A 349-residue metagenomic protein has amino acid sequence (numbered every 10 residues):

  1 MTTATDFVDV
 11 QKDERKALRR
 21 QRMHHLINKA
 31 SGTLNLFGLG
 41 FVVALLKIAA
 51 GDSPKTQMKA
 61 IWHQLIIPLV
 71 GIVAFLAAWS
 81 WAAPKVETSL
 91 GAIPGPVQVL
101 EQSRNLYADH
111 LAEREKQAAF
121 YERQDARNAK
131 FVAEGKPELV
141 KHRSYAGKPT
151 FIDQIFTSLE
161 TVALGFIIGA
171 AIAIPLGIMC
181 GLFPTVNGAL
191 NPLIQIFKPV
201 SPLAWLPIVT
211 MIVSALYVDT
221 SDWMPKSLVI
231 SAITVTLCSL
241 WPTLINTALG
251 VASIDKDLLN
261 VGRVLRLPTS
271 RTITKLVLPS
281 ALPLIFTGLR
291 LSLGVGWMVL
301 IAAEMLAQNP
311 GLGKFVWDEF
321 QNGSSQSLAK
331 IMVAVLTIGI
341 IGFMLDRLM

Functional and structural regions predicted by a protein language model:
M1-V70, R347-M349: Transmembrane alpha-helical segments of polytopic membrane transport and secretion proteins
Q57, K85-F166: Periplasmic/extracellular loop-to-transmembrane helix junction in inner-membrane transport proteins
H63, I152-L164, N187, I194-F197 (+6 more regions): Alpha-helical membrane-interface segments at transmembrane helix boundaries
L164-I194: Transmembrane-helix boundary motif in ABC transporter permease subunits
G181, N191, Q195-P242, L249-G250: Generic hydrophobic transmembrane alpha-helix motif, especially the helices
I254-D257, V261-A281, Q321: Short helix-to-coil transition segments within interhelical loops that connect adjacent transmembrane helices
T269-A303, V333: Transmembrane alpha-helices
G313-M349: Hydrophobic alpha-helical transmembrane segments of polytopic membrane proteins
